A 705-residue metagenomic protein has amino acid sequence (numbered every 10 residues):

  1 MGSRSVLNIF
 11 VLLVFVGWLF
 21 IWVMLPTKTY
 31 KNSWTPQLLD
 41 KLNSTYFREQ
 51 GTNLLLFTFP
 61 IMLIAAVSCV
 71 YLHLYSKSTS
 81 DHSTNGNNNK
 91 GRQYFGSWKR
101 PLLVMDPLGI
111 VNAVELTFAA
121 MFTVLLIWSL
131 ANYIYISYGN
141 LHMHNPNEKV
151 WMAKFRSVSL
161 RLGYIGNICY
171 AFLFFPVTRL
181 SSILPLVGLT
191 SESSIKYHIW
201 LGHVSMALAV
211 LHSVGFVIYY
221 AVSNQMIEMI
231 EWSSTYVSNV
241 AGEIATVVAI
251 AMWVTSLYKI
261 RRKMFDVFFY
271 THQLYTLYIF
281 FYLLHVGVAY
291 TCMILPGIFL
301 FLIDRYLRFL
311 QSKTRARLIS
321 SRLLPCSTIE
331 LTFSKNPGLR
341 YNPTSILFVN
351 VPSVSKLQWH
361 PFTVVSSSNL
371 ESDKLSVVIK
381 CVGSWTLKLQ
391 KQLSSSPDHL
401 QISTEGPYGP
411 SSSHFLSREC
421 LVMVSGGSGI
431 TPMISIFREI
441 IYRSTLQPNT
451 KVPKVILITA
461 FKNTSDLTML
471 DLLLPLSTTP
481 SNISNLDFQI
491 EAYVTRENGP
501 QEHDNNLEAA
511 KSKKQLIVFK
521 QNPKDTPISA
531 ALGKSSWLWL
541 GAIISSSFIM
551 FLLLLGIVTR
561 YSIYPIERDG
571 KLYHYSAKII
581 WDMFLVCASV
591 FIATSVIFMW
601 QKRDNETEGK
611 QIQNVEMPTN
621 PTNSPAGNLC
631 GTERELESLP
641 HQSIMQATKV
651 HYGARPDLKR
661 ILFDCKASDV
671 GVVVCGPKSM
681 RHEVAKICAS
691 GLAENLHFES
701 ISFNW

Functional and structural regions predicted by a protein language model:
M1-L12, C69-F118, P176-V204, A251-L277 (+6 more regions): Helix-loop boundary elements of multi-pass alpha-helical membrane proteins
M1-L7, T35-F59, F95-A113, L141-L162 (+9 more regions): Juxtamembrane membrane-interface segments at transmembrane-helix boundaries in membrane proteins
M1-S3, S33-T45, L283, L357 (+7 more regions): Reductase modules of NAD(P)H-dependent flavoproteins
G2-T29, S33-W34, L38-Y133, S159-R161 (+3 more regions): Early transmembrane alpha-helices of polytopic membrane proteins
L12-F20, F59-L63, L116-W128, R161-R179 (+7 more regions): Hydrophobic alpha-helical cores of multi-pass transmembrane domains in eukaryotic membrane proteins
V23-L38, L130-M143, V217-N224, L554-R568: Membrane-helix interface motif
V23-N32, I64-G86, I134, F175-I183 (+7 more regions): Transmembrane-helix exit/juxtamembrane "anchor" motif
L310, S320-H399: Ferredoxin-reductase
